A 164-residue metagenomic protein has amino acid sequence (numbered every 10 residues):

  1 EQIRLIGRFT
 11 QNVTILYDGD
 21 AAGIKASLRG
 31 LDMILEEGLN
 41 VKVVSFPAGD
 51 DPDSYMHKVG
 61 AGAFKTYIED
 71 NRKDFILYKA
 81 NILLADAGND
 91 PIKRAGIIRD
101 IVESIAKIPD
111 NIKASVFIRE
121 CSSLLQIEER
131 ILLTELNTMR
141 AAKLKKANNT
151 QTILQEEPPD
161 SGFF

Functional and structural regions predicted by a protein language model:
E1-F164: A charged alpha-helical hairpin associated with nucleic-acid processing machineries
